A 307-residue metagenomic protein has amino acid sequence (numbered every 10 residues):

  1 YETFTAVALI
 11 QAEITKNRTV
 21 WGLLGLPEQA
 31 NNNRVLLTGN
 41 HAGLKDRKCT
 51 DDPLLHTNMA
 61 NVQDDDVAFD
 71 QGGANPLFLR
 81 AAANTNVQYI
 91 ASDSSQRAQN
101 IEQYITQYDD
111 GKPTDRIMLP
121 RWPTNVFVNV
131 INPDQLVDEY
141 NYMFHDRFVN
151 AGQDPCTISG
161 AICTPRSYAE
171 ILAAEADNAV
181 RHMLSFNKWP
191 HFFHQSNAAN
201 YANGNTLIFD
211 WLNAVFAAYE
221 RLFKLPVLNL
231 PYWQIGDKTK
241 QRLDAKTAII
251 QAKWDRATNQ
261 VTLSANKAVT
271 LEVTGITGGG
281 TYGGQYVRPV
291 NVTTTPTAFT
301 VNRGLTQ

Functional and structural regions predicted by a protein language model:
Y1-L26, R116-A179, M183: Alpha-helical scaffold elements lining the catalytic groove of polysaccharide deacetylases
Y1-L77, N84-E102, K112-P123, P190 (+1 more regions): Metal-dependent polysaccharide deacetylase catalytic core of the NodB/CE4 family, i.e., the active-site-bearing domain
A6-V7, T15, T19, L23-G25 (+4 more regions): C-terminal domain-boundary segment and adjacent tail
K48, V128-P133, Y201-G204: Short conserved micro-motifs at the rims of enzyme active sites and ligand-binding pockets
L54-T57, V137-Y140, D210-N213: Short, low-complexity, polar/charged sequence segments that are solvent-exposed and flexible
Q107-D109, L136-V137: Short, charged/polar low-complexity linear motifs in solvent-exposed/disordered segments
Y286-Q307: C-terminal beta-strand-rich structural cap/linker in extracellular carbohydrate-active enzymes
